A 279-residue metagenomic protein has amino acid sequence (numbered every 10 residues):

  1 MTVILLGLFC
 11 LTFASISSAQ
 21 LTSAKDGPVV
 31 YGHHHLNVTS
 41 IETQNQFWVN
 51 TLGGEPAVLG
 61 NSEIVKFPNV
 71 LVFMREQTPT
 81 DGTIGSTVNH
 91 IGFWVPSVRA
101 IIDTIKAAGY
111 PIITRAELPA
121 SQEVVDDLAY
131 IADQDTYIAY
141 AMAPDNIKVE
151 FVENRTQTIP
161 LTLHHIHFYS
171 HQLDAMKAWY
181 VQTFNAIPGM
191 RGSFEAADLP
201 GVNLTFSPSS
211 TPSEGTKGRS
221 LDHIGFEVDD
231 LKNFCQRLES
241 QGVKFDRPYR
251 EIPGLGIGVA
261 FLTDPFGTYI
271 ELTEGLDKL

Functional and structural regions predicted by a protein language model:
T2-S15: Bacterial N-terminal signal peptides
A19-D26, K106-F168, R191, A196 (+4 more regions): Vicinal oxygen chelate
Q20-L21, G53-S86, A141-N154, I187-S220 (+2 more regions): Conserved short beta-strand elements that form part of the metal-binding/catalytic scaffold of enzyme active sites
D26, G32-V72, A107, R115 (+7 more regions): Core segments of cupin and vicinal oxygen chelate
V29-S40, I64, D81-A108, Y137-M142 (+4 more regions): Vicinal oxygen chelate
I41, L71, T78-D81, P119 (+4 more regions): Solvent-exposed loop/turn segments at secondary-structure junctions within structured extracellular/periplasmic domains
N45-Q46, I102-D103, V149, K177-A178 (+1 more regions): Alpha-helical elements of the RecA-like P-loop NTPase motor core of helicases
